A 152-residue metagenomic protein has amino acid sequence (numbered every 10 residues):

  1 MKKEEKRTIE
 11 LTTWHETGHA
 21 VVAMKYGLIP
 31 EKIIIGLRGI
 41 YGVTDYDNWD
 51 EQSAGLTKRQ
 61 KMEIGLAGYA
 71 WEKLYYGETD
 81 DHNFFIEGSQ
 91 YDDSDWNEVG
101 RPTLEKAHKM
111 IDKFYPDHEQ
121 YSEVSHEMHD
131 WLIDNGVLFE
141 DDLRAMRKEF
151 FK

Functional and structural regions predicted by a protein language model:
K2-W14, A20-K152: Soluble catalytic regions of large protease machineries
